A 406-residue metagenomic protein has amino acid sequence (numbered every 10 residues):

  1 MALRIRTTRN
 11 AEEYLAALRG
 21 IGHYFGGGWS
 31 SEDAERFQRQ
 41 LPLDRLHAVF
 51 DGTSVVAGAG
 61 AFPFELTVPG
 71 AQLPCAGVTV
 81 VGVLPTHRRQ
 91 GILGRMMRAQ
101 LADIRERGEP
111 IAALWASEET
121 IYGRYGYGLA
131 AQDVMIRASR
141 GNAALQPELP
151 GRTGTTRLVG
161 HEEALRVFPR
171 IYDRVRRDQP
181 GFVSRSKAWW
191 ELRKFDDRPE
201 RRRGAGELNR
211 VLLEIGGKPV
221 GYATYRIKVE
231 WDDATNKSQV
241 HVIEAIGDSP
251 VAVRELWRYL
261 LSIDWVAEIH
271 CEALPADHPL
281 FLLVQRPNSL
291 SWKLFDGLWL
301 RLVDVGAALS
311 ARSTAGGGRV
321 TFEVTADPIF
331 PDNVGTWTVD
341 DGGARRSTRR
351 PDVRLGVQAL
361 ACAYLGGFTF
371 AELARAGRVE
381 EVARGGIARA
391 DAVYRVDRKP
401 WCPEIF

Functional and structural regions predicted by a protein language model:
M1-L15, R19, G27, V68 (+1 more regions): Intrinsically disordered, low-complexity, positively biased terminal segments
I5-Y14, I21, A34, H47-V49 (+1 more regions): Hydrophobic, small-residue-rich alpha-helical packing segments that form membrane-like cores
A17, G28-R39, D44-A48, G58-L66 (+2 more regions): N-terminal, Lys/Arg-enriched amphipathic/low-complexity engagement segments that precede the first folded domain
R39-G58, C75-G77, Q132, F195-V211 (+1 more regions): A short helix-loop-beta-strand connector motif used in the catalytic cores of GNAT acetyltransferases and, in some
A48, S54-F64, G77, G82 (+2 more regions): Conserved beta-strand in the GNAT
V78-A102, S249-L261: Conserved acetyl-CoA-binding loop-helix of GNAT-fold acetyltransferases
R105-I111, W115-I136, E255, A276-W292: Conserved active-site alpha-helix within GNAT-family acetyltransferase domains
M135-E148: Glycine-/small-residue-rich beta-strand-loop submotif within the FAD-binding core of flavoenzymes
